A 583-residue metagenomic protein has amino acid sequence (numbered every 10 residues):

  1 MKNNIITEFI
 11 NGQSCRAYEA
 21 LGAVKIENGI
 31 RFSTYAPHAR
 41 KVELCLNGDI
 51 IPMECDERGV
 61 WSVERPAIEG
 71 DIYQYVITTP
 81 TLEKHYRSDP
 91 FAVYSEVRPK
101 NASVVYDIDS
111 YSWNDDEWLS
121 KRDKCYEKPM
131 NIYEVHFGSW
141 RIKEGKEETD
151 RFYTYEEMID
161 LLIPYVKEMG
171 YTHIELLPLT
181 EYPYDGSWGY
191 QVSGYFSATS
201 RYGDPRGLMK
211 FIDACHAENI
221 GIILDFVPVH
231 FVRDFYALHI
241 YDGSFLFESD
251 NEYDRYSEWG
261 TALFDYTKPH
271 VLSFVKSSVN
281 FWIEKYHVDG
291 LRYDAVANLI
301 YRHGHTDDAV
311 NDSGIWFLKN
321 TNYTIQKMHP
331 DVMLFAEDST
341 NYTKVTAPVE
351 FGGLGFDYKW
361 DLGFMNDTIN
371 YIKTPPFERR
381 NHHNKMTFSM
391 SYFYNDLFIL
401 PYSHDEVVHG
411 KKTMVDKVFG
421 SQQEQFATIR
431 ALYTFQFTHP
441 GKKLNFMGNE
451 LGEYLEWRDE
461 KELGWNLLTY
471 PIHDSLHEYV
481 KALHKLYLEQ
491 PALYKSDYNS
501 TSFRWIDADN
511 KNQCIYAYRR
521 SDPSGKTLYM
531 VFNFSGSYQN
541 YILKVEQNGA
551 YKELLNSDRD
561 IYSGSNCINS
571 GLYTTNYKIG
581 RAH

Functional and structural regions predicted by a protein language model:
M1-P129, E156-V166, G170, E424-F426 (+2 more regions): Carbohydrate-interacting/catalytic domains
T34, Y75, V135, V166 (+12 more regions): Conserved, mostly hydrophobic/aromatic
P37, N47, P80, L179-E181 (+6 more regions): An acidic- and aromatic-residue-enriched active-site/binding cleft used to recognize and process polar
E54, D185-G189, R233-I240, T346-A347 (+2 more regions): Short glycine-biased active-site loop of nucleotidyltransferases that positions the nucleotide triphosphate and helps
W118-M130, H136-V288, R292-V310: Substrate-binding/active-site clefts of carbohydrate-active enzymes
G138-R141, Y182, T340-N341, D405-V408 (+1 more regions): Active-site/binding-pocket entry motifs
T199-G203, Y266, D308-D312, V418-E424 (+1 more regions): Short, contiguous acidic/charged loop-to-helix segments that flank catalytic cores in large enzymes
H287-D289, Y301-D459, L488, Y494 (+3 more regions): Conserved alpha/beta catalytic core and glycan-binding cleft of carbohydrate-active enzymes
